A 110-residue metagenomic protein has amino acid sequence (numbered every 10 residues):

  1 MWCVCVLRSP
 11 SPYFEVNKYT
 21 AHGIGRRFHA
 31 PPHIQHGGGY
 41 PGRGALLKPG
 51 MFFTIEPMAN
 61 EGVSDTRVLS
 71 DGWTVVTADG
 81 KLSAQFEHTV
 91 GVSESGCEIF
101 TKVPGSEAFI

Functional and structural regions predicted by a protein language model:
M1-H36, Y40-L46, M51-T54, M58-S64: Conserved, well-structured core segments that form or line functional sites
G39-I110: Charged, cofactor-coupling segments
